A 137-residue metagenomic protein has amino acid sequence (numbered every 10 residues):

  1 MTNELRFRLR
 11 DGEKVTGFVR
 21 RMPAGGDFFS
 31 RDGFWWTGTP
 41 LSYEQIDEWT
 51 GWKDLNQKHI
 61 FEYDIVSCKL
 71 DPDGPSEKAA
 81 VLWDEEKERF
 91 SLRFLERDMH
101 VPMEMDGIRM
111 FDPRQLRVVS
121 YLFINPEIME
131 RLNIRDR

Functional and structural regions predicted by a protein language model:
M1-R137: Secondary-structure transition motif
